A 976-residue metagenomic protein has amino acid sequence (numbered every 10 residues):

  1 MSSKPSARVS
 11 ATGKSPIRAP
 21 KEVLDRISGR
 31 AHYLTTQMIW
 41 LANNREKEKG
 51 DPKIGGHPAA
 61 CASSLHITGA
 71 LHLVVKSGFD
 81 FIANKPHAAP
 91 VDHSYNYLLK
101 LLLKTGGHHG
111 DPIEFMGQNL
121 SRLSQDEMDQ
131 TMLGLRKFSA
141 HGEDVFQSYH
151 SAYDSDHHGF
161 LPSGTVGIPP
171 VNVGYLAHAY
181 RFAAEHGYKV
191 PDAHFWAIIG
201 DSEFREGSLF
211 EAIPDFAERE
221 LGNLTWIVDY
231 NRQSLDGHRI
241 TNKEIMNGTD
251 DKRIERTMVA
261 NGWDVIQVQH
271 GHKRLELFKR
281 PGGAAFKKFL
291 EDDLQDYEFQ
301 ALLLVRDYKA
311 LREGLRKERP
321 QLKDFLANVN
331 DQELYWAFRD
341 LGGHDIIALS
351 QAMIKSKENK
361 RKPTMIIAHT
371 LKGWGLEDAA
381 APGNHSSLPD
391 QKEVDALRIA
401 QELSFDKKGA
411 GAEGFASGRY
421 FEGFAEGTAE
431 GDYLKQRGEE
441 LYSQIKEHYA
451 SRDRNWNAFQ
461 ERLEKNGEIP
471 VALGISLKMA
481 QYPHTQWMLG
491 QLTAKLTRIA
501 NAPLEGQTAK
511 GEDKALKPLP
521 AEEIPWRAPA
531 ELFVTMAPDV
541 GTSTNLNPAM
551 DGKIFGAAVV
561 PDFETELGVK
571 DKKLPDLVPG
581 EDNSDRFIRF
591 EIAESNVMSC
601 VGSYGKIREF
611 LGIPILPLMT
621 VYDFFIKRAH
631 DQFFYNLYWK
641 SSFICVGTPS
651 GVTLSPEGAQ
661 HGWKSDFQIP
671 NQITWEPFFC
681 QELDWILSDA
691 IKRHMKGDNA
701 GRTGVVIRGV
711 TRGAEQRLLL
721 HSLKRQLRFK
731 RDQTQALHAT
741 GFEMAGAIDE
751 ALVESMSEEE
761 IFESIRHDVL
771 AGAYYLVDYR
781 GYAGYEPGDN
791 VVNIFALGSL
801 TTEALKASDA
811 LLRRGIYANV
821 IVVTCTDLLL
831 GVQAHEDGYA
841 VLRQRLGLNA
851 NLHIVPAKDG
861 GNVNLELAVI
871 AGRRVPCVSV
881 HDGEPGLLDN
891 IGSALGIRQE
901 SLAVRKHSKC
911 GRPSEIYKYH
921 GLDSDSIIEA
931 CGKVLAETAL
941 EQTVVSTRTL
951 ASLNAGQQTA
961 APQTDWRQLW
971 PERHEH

Functional and structural regions predicted by a protein language model:
I17, K21-S28, H57, I82 (+18 more regions): Hydrophobic alpha-helical scaffolding
A19-A31, T35-K47, A60-R219, N547-P548 (+4 more regions): Cofactor-binding active-site loop characterized by glycine-rich and histidine/acidic residues
R26-Y33, F81, T428-A629, F633-S641 (+7 more regions): Non-catalytic terminal/interface segments that mediate subunit docking, oligomerization, and allosteric communication
R45, V74-D80, L102-H108, Q125-E127 (+16 more regions): Secondary-structure transition/capping motifs at alpha-helix termini and the adjoining loop/turn into the next element
D51-I54, L65-F79, H157-L161, L176-F182 (+13 more regions): Short alpha-helical segments and helix-capping/turn motifs at coil-helix boundaries
K53-G56, F79-I82, F160-P162, K189-E206 (+4 more regions): A short, small-residue-rich loop immediately preceding and capping a beta-strand
K137-P162, I168, N172, F182-D192 (+4 more regions): Thiamine diphosphate
I198-G200, F204-G207, A212, H630-V652: A structural-propensity feature for long, helix-poor, extended segments
